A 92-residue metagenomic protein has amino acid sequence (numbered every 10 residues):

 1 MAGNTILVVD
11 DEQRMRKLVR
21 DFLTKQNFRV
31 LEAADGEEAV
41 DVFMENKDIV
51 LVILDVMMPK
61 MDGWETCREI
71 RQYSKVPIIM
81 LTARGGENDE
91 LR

Functional and structural regions predicted by a protein language model:
M1-L7: Non-catalytic signal-transmission and effector/linker regions of two-component phosphorelay proteins
L7, E32-L51: Acidic, metal-coordinating helix/loop segments flanking the phosphotransfer/catalytic sites of two-component signaling
K17-K25: Charged docking surfaces used in two-component/phosphorelay signaling
M44-D48, E69-V76: Conserved phosphotransfer cores of two-component systems
D55, T82: Active-site residues of response regulator receiver
M58: Receiver (REC) domain active-site loop signature in two-component systems and cognate sites in sensor histidine kinases
Y73, R84-G86: Short, conserved "switch-loop" micro-motifs in signal-transduction and mechanochemical regulators
